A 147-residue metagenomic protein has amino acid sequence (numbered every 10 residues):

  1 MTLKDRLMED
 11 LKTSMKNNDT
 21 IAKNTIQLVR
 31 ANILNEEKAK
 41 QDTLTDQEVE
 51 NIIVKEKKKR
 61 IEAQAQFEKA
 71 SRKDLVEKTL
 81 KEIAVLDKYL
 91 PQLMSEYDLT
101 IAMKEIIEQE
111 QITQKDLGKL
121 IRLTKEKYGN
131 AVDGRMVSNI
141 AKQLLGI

Functional and structural regions predicted by a protein language model:
T2-K104, E108-Q114, K119-A131, S138-I147: N-terminal cationic and glycine-rich segments that engage phosphates or anionic surfaces
